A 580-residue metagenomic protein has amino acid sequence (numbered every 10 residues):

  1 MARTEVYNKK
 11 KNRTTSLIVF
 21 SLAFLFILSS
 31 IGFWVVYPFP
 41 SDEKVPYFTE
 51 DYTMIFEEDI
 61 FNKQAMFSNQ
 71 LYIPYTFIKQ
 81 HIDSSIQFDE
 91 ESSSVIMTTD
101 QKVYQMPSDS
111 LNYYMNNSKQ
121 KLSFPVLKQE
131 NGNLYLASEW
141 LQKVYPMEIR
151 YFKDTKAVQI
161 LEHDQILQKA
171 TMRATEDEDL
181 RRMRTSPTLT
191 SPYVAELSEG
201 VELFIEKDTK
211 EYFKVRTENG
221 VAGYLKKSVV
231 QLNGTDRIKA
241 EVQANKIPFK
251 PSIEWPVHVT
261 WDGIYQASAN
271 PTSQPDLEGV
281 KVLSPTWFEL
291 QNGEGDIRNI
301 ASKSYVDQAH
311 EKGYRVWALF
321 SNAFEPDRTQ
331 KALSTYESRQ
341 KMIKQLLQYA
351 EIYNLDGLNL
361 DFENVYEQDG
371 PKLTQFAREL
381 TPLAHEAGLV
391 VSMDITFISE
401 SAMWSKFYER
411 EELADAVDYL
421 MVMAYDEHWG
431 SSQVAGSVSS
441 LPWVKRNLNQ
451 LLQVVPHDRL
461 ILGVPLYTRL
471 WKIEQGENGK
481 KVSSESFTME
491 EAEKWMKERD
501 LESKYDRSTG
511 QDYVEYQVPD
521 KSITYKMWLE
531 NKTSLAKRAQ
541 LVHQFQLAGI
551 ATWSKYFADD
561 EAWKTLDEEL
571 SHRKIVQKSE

Functional and structural regions predicted by a protein language model:
A2-E211, I238-I253, R573-V576: Primary recognition of N-terminal secretory signal peptides and signal-anchoring hydrophobic helices
N219-V230: A short macromolecule-binding patch
A240, T468-R538, E568-E580: Glycan-binding loop/region signatures in secreted carbohydrate-active enzymes
H258-D262, K281-P285, V316-F320, L358-L360 (+4 more regions): Hydrophobic faces of well-ordered beta-strands that scaffold small-molecule active sites in alpha/beta enzyme cores
Q266-G293, Q345-L358, K537-G549: Catalytic domains of carbohydrate-active enzymes, especially glycoside hydrolases
G293, I300, D369-T374, R378-M496: Substrate-binding surface in catalytic domains of secreted glycosidases
H310-L358, F362-E363: Substrate-binding cleft of extracellular glycoside hydrolase catalytic domains
I343-K372, Y419-V434, A551: Active-site groove signature of glycoside hydrolases
